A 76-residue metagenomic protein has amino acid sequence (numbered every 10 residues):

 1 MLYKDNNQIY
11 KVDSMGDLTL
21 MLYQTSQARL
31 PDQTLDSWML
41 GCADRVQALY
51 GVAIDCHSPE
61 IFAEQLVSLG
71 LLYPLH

Functional and structural regions predicted by a protein language model:
M1-R29: N-terminal acidic leader/helix
L2-K4, G41, D55, F62: Generic detector of bulky aromatic hydrophobic side chains
D17, T34-S37, I61-Q65: Exposed alpha-helical structural elements
Q24-G51, D55: Acidic, aromatic-enriched beta-alpha/helix-loop junctions
V52-H76: Short, compact, well-ordered microdomains
